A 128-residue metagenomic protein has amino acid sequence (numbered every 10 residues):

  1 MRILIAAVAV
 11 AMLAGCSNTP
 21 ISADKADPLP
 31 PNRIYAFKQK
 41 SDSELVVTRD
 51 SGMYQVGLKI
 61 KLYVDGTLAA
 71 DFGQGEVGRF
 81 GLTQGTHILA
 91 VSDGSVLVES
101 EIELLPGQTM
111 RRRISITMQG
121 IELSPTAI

Functional and structural regions predicted by a protein language model:
M1-N18: Sec-dependent bacterial lipoprotein signal peptides
C16-I128: Short loop/turn and low-complexity linker motifs enriched in small/turn-promoting residues
